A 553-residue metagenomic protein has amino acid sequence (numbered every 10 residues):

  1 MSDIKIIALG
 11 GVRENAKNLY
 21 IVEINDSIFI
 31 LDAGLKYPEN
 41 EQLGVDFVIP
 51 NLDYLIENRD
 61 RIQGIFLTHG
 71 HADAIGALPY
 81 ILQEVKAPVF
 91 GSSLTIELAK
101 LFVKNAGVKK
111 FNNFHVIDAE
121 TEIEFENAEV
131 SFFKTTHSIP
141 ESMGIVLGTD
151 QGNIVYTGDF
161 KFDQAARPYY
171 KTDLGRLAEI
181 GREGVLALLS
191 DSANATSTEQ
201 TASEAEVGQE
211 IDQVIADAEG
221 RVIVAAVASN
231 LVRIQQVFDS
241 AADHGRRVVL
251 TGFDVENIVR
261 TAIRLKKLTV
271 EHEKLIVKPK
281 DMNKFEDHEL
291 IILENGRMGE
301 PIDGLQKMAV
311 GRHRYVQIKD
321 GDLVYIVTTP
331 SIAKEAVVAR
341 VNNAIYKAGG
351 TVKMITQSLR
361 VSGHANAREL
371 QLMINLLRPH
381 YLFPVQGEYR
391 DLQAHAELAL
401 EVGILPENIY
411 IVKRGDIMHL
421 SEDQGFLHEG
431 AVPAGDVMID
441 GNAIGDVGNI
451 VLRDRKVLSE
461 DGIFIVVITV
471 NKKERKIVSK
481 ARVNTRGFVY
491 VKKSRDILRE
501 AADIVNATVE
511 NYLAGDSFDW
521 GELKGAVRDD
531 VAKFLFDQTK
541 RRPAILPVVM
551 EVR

Functional and structural regions predicted by a protein language model:
M1-F66, H71-K284, D303-R314, A336-A339: His/Asp/Glu-rich metal-coordinating catalytic cores of metallo-dependent phosphodiesterases/hydrolases acting on
E14, I139, E286, L458-E460 (+1 more regions): Solvent-exposed loop and beta-edge segments used for protein-protein assembly and interaction
V103, A399, L535: Conserved hydrophobic residues forming the short capping helix/wall of the S-adenosyl-L-methionine
D118, K413, R541-I545: Short Gly/Ser/Thr- and Asp/Glu-enriched loop/turn motifs at secondary-structure junctions
N127, S142-G144, I463-I465, I545-P547: Broad gene-expression machinery/nucleic-acid interaction feature
T196-E500, I504-S517, K524: Hard-cation-handling environments
D516-K524, R528-R553: C-terminal tails and terminal domains of large nucleic-acid-associated and other macromolecular-machine proteins
